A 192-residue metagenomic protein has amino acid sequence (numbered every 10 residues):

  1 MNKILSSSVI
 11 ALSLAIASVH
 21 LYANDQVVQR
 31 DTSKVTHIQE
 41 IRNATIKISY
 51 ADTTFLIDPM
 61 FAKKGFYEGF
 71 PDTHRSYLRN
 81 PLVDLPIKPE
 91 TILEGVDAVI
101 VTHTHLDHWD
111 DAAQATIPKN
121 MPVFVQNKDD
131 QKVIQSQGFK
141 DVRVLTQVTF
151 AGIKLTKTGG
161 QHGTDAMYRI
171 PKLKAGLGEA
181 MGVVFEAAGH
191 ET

Functional and structural regions predicted by a protein language model:
M1-N2: N-terminal secretory signal peptides that target proteins for export/translocation
L5-S7, L12-R79, T158-Q161: Zn-dependent metallo-beta-lactamase
D25-Q26, N43, V83-P89, H108-A112 (+1 more regions): A generic local structural motif
D31-K34, E40-S49, F150-T192: Catalytic core of the metallo-beta-lactamase
I38-E40, M121-N127, T192: Short, hydrophobic beta-strand segments that form beta-sheet elements in well-ordered domains
I48, D58, H103, D110 (+1 more regions): Divalent metal-coordination and catalytic microenvironments
T53-I100, A112-A113, D165-R169, L173: Pre-active-site segment of Zn-dependent metallo-hydrolases
F66, P86-T149, T164: Active-site HxH/HxHxD metal-binding segment of metal-dependent hydrolases
